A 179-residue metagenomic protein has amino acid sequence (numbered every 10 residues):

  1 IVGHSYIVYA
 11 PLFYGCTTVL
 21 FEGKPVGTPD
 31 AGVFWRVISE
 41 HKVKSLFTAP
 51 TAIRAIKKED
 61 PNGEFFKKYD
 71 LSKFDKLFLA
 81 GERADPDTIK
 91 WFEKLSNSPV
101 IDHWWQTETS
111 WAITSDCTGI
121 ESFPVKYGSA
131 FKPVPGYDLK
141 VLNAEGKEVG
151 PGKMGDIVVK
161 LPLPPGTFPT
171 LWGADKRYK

Functional and structural regions predicted by a protein language model:
V2-S45, K58-D60: Conserved AMP-binding/adenylation subdomain of ANL enzymes
F13-C16, V43-T48, K57-P124, D138 (+2 more regions): Gly/Ser/Thr-rich phosphate-binding loop
G32-W35, F66-K68, K179: Short hydrophobic/charged patches on amphipathic alpha-helices used for structural packing and interfaces
T51-R54, E82-R83, P162-G166: Alpha-helix/helix-capping structural signal
K90, G128, K176: Active-site phosphate/pyrophosphate- and oxyanion-stabilizing loops and adjacent acidic/basic residues in soluble
S122-S129, K179: Short, P/G- and charge-enriched loop/turn segments at secondary-structure junctions
K132-G136, K147-K179: Conserved ATP/PPi-binding loop(s) of AMP-dependent carboxylate-activating enzymes
